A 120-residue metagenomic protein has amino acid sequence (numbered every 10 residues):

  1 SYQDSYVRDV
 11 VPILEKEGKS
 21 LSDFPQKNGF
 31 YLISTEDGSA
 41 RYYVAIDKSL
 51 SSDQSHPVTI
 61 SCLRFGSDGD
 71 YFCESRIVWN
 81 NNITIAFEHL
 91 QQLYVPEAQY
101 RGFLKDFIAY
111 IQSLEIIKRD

Functional and structural regions predicted by a protein language model:
S1-F72: Short, solvent-exposed recognition patches
S61-D120: Long, compositionally biased interface segments
